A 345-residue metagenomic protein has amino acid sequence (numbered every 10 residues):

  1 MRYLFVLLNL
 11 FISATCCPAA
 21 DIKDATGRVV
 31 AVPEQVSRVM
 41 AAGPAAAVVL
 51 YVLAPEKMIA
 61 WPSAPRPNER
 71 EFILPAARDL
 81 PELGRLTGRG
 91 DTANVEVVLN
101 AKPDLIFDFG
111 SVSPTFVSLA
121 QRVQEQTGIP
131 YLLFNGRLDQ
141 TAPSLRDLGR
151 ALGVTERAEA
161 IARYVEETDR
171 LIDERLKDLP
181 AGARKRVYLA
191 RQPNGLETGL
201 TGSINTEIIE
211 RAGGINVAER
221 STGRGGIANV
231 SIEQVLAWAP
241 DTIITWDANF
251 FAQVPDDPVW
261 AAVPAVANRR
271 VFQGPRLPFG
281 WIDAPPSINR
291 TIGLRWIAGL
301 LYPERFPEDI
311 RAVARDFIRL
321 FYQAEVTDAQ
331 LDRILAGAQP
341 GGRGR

Functional and structural regions predicted by a protein language model:
F5-A14: Bacterial N-terminal signal peptides
T15-A19: Sec/Tat signal peptide C-region and signal peptidase I cleavage site
A20-I22, V29, L105, S118-E197 (+3 more regions): Extracytoplasmic substrate-binding proteins
A25, L83-E96, T222-I232: Short helix-initiation/N-cap motifs at beta->coil->alpha
A46-A101, L105-P114, G214-V217: A short, structured surface patch at a secondary-structure boundary
T87, T198-G226: Alpha-helical, coiled-coil/dimerization segments enriched in small aliphatic residues
V112-E125, T245-A261: A ligand-binding cleft/hinge motif common to bilobed small-molecule-binding domains
A218, G225-F250: Ligand-binding pocket segment of bilobal, Venus flytrap-like solute-binding proteins
